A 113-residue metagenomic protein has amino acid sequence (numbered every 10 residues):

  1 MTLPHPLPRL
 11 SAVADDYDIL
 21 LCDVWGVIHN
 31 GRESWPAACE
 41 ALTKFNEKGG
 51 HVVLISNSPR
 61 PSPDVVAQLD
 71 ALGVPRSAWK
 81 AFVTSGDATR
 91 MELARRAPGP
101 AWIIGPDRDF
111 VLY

Functional and structural regions predicted by a protein language model:
M1-Y113: HAD-like aspartate-dependent phosphatase fold
